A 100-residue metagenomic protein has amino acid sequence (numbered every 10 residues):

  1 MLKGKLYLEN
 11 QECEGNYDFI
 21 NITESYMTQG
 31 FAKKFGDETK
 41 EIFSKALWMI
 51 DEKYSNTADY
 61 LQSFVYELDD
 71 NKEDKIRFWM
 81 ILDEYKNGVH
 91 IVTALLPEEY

Functional and structural regions predicted by a protein language model:
M1-K72: N-terminal "domain-start" segment
Y60-Y100: Short, compact, well-ordered microdomains
